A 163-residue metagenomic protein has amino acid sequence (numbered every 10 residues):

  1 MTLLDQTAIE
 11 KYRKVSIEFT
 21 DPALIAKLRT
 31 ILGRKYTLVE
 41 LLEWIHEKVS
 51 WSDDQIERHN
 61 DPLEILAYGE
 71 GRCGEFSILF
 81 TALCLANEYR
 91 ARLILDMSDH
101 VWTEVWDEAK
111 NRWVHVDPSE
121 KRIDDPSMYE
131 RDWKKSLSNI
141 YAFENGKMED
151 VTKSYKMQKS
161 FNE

Functional and structural regions predicted by a protein language model:
M1-Y68: Secondary-structure boundary elements
T7, D54, L93-I94, W113-D117: Intrinsically disordered, low-complexity regions enriched in proline, serine, glycine and charged residues
I9, S16, G33, L41 (+5 more regions): Generic intrinsically disordered, low-complexity segments enriched for polar/acidic and small residues
R13, R29, R34, R58 (+5 more regions): Arginine residue identity/basic-tract feature
H46-E108, D124: Active-site neighborhood of thiol-dependent amide/isopeptide-bond enzymes
V101, V105-E163: His-Asp-centered catalytic microenvironments across diverse enzyme cores, prominently the transglutaminase-like
